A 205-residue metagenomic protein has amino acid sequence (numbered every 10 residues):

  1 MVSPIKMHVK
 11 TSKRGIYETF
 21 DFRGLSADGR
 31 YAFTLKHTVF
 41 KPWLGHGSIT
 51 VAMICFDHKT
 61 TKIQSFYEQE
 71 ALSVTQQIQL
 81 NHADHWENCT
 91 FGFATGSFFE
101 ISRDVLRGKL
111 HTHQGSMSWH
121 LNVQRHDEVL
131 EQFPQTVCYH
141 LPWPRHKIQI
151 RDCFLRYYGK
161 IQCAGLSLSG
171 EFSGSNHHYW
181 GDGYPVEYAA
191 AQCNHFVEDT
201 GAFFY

Functional and structural regions predicted by a protein language model:
M1-Y205: Structured soluble/peripheral alpha/beta segments that form catalytic or ligand/cofactor-binding pockets
